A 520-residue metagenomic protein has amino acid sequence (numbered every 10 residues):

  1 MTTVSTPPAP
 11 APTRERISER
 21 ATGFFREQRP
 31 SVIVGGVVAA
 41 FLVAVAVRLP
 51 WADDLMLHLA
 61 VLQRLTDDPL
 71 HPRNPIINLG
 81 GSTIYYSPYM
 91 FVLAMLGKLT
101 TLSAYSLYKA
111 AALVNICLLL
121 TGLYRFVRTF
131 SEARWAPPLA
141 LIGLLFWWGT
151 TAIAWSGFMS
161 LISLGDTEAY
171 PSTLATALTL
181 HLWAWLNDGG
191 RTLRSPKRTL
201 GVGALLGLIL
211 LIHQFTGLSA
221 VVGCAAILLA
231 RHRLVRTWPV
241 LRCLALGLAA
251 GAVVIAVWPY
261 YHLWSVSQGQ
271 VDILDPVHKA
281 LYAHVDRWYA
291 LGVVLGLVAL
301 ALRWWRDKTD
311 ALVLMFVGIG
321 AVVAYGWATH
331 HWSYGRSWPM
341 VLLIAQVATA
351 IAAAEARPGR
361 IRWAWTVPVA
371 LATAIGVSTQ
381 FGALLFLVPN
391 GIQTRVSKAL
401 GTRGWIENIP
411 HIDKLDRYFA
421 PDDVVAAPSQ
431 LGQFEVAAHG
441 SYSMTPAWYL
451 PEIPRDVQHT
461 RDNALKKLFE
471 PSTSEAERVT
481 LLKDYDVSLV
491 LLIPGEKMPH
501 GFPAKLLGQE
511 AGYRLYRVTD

Functional and structural regions predicted by a protein language model:
G23-F25, P30-D166, T173-A177, Q214: Active-site lumenal/periplasmic loops and adjacent helix-entry segments of GT-C-fold, multi-pass membrane
D54, G207-V317, T329-S337: Transmembrane catalytic cores of multi-pass membrane glycosyltransferases and polysaccharide-assembly enzymes
L59, L161-T192, V222, A348: Specific aromatic-rich, kink-prone transmembrane helix
I116, S219, H331-P368: Hydrophobic/aromatic-rich transmembrane helices and adjacent perimembrane loops
T121, R125, H181-D188, R198 (+3 more regions): Transmembrane alpha-helices and membrane-interface helical segments of multi-pass integral membrane enzymes
W185-G207: Short hydrophobic alpha-helices at membrane interfaces in multi-pass membrane enzymes
V221, L384-D520: Extracytoplasmic
L248-A249, A356-F386: Signature aromatic-anchored transmembrane alpha helix within multi-pass, membrane-resident enzymes that catalyze glycan
